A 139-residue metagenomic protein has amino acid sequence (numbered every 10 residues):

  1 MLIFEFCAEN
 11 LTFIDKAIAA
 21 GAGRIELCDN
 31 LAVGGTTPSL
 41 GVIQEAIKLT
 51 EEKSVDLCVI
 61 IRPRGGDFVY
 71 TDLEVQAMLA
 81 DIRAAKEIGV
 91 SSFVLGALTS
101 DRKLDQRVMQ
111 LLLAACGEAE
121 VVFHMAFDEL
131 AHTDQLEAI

Functional and structural regions predicted by a protein language model:
L2-A8, I25-L27, V55-I61, F93-L95 (+1 more regions): Hydrophobic faces of well-ordered beta-strands that scaffold small-molecule active sites in alpha/beta enzyme cores
L11-K16, L31-D56, D72-Q76, A97-G117 (+1 more regions): Active-site-adjacent beta->alpha loops and helix N-cap segments on the catalytic face of soluble alpha/beta enzymes
G21-A22, D29-A32: Short, flexible N-terminal segments of the mature chain
R64, D128: Active-site beta-alpha loop architecture of Rossmann-like, nucleotide-cofactor-dependent enzymes
D67-F68: Surface-exposed binding patches on compact interaction domains or structured appendages
D81, V90-V94: Hydrophobic alpha-helical segments and helix pairs
